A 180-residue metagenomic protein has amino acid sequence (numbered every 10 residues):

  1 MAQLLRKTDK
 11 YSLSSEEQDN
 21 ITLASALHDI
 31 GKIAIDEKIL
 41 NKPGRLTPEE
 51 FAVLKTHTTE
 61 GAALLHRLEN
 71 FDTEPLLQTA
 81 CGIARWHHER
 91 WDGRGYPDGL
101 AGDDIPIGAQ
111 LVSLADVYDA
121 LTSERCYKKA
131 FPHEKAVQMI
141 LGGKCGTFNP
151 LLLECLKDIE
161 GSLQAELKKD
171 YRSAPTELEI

Functional and structural regions predicted by a protein language model:
M1-I180: Histidine- and acidic-residue-rich, metal-dependent catalytic cores
